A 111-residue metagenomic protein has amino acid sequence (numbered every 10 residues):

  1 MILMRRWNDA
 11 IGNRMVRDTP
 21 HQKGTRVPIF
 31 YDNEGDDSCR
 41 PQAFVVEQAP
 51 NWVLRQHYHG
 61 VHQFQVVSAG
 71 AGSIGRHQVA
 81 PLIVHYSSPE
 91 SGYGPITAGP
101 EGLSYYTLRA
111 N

Functional and structural regions predicted by a protein language model:
M1-S38, P100, N111: A short, N-terminal "cap"/entry segment at the start of jelly-roll beta-barrel domains of the cupin/DSBH fold
C39-P41, H59-G60: Short, surface-exposed loop/turn motifs at beta-strand boundaries within globular domains
R40-A43, L54: Intrinsic, low-complexity N-terminal interaction/targeting segments
P50, H59-H77, P81: Glycine- and acidic-residue-biased ligand/ion/polar-headgroup-sensing regions
V53, S73, G94: A short, internal acetyl-CoA/4′-phosphopantetheine-binding micro-motif in the GNAT/acyltransferase core
Q78-P81, P89-N111: Ligand-binding loop in jelly-roll beta-barrel domains
